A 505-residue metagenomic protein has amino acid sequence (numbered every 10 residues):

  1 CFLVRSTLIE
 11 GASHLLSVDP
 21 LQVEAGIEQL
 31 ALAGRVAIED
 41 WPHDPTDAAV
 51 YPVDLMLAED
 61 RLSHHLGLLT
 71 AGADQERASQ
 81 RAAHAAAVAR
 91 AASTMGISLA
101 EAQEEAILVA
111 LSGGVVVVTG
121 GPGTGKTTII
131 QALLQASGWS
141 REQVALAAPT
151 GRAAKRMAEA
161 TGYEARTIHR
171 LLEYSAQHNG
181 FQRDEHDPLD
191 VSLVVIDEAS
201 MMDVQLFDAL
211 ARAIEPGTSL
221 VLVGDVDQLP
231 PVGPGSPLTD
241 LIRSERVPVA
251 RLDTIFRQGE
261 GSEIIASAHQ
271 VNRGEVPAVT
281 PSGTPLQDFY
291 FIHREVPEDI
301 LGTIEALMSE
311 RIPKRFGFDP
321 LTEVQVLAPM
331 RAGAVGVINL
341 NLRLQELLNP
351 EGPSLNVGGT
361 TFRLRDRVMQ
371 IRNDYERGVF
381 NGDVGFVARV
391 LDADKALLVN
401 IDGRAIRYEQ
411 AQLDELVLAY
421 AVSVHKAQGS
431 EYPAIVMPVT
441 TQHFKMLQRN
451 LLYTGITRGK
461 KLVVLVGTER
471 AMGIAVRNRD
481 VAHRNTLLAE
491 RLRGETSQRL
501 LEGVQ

Functional and structural regions predicted by a protein language model:
C1-A83, V504-Q505: Accessory, non-ATPase domains that flank or precede helicase/AAA+ motor cores in DNA-metabolism machines
H43, L57, G151-A154, R170-L172 (+12 more regions): Conserved nucleotide-binding/hydrolysis micro-motifs of P-loop NTPases
A85-E101: N-terminal pre-Walker A segment at the start of P-loop NTPase domains
I97-L111, P313: Pre-Walker A adenine-sensing motif
E104-I107, G113-S282: ASCE P-loop NTPase helicase motor core
E215, T361-L364, F380, A427: Residue-level recognition of short, solvent-exposed, well-ordered loop/turn junctions that link secondary-structure
V226-R377, A388: Conserved helicase motor core of P-loop NTPases
R273, Q370, N381-Q505: C-terminal accessory regions
